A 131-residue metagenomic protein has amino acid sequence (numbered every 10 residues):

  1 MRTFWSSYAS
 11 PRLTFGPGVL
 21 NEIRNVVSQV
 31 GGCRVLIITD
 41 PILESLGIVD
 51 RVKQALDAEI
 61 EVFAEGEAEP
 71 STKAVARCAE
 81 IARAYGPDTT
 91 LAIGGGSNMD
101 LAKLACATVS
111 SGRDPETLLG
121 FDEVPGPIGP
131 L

Functional and structural regions predicted by a protein language model:
M1-T89: ATP/NTP phosphate-donor binding region
K73-L131: Glycine/threonine-rich beta-strand-loop-alpha-helix active-site module that forms ligand/phosphate-binding
